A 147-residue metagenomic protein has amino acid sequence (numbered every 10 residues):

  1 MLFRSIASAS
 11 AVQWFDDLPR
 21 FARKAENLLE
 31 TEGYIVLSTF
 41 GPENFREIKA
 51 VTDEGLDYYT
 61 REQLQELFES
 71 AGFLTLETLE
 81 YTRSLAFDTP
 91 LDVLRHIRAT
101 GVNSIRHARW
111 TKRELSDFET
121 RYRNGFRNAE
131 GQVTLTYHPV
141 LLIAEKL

Functional and structural regions predicted by a protein language model:
M1-L2: Short, small-residue-biased leader/transition segments that mark boundaries at the very start of proteins
A7: A conserved beta-strand element that flanks and buttresses the S-adenosyl-L-methionine
A11: Hydrophobic adenine-recognition pocket in adenosine-nucleotide-binding enzymes
P19-Y34: A short glycine-rich, Lys/Arg-flanked "PGG" loop and its adjoining helix->strand segment in the class I
Y34-R61: Conserved class I S-adenosyl-L-methionine
L56-Y59, L74-L147: Conserved Class I S-adenosyl-L-methionine
L64: Anionic-ligand binding region
